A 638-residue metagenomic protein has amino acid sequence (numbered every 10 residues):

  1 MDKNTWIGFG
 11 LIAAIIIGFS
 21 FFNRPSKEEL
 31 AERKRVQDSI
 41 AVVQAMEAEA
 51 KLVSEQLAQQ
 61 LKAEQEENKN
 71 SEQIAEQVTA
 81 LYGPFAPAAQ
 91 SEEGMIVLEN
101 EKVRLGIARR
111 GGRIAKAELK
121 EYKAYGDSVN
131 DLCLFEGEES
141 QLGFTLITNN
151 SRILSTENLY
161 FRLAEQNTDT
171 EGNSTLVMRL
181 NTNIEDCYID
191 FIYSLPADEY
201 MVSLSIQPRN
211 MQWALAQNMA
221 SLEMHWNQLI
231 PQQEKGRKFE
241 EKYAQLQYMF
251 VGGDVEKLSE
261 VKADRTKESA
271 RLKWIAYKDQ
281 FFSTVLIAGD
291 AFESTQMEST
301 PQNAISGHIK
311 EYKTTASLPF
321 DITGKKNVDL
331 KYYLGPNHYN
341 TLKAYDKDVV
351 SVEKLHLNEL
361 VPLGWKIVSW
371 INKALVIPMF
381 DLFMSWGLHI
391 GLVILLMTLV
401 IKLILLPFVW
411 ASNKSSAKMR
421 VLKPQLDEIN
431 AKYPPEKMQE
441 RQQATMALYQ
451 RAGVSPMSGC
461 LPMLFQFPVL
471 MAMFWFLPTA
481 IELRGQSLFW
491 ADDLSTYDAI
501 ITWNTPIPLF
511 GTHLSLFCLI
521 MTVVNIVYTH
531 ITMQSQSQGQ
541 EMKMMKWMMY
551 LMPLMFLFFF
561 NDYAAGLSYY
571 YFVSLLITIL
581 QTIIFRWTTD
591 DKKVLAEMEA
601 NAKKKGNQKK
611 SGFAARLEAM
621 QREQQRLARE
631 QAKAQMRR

Functional and structural regions predicted by a protein language model:
M1-L61, I107, A197, L204-Q207 (+5 more regions): Helix-loop-helix
K3-T5, S39, K69, L159 (+1 more regions): Short linear motifs in intrinsically disordered/low-complexity regions
Q59-E93: Short, Gly/Pro- and small/polar-rich lid/capping loops
T79, A88-L355: Soluble non-transmembrane domains of integral membrane proteins
